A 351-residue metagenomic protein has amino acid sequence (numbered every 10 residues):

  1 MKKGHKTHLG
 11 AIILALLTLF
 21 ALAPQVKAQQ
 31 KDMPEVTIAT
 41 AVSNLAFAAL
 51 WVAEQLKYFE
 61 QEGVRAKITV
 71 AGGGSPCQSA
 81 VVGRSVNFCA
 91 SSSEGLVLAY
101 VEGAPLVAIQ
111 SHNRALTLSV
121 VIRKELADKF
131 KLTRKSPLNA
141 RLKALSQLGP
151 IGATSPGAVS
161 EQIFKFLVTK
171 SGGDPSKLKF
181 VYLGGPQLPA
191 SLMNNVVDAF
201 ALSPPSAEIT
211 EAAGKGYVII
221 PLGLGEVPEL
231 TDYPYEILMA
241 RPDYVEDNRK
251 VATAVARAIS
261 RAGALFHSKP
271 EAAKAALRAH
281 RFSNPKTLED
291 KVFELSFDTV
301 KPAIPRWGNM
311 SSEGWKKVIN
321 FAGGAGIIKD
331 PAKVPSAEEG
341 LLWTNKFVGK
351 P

Functional and structural regions predicted by a protein language model:
K2-I13: Bacterial N-terminal signal peptides that target proteins for export
A11-A21: Bacterial N-terminal signal peptides
L22-A28: Sec/Tat signal peptide C-region and signal peptidase I cleavage site
Q29-G173, K179-Y182, D198-P204, P221 (+1 more regions): Short, glycine-/small- and polar/acidic-enriched structural segments that line small-molecule recognition paths
Q61, D128-T133, G225-T231, T299-S312: Short, solvent-exposed loop/beta-turn-alpha elements that line the ligand-binding surface or hinge of extracytoplasmic
Q187-H280: Pocket-lining segment of extracytoplasmic ligand-binding domains
E246-I328: Secondary-structure end/capping motifs
K316-P351: Conserved C-terminal helix/tail region of periplasmic/extracytoplasmic solute-binding proteins
